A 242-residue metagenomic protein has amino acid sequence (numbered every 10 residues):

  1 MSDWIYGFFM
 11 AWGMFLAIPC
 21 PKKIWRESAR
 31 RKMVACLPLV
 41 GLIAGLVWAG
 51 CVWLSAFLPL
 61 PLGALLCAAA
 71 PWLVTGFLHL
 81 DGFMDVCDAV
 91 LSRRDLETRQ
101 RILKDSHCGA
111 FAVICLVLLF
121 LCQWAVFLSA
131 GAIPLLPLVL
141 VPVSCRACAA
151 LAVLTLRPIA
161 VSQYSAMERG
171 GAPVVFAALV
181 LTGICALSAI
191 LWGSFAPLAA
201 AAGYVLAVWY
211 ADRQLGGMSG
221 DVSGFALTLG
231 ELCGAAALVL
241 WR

Functional and structural regions predicted by a protein language model:
M1-W25: Membrane-proximal soluble regions of multi-pass membrane proteins
G7-G13, E27-V52, A166-G170: N-terminal beta-alpha supersecondary unit
M14, W48, V52, P71 (+6 more regions): Structural signal for membrane-spanning alpha-helices in multi-pass inner-membrane proteins, emphasizing helix cores
P19-W25, L78, E97-T98, A150-A160 (+1 more regions): C-terminal ends of transmembrane helices
R30-W48, A89-I133, P137-L138, V175-S188 (+2 more regions): Multi-pass membrane catalytic core of lipid/isoprenoid biosynthesis enzymes
A35-C87, P137-L140, S194-R213: Membrane-embedded alpha-helical segments that form the functional core of polytopic membrane enzymes, especially those
A70-C108, A211-G230: Acidic (Asp/Glu-rich) catalytic motifs at the cytosolic membrane interface
S92, A147-L181, L215-M218: Solvent-exposed interhelical
